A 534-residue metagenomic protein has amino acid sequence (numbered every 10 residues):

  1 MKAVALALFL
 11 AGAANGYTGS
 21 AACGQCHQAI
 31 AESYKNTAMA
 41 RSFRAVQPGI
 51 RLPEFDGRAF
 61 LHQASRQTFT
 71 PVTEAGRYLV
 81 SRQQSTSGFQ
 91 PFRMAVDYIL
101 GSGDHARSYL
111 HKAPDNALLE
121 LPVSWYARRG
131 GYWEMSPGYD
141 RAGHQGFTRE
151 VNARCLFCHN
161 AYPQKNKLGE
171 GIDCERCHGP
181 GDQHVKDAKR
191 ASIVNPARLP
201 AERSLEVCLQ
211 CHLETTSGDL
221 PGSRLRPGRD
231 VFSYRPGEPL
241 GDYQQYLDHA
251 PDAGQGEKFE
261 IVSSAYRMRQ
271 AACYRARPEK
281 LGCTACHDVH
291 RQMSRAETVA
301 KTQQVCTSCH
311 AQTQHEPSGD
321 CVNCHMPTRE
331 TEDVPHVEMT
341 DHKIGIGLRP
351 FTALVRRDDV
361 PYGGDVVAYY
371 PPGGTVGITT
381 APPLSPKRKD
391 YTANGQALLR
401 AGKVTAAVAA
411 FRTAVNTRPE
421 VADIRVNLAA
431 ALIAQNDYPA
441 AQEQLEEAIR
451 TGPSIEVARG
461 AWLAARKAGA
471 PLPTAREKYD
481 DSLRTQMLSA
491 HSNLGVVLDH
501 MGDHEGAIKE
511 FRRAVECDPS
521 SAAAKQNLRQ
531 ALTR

Functional and structural regions predicted by a protein language model:
A21, A29-S102, S108-A113, P122 (+2 more regions): Primarily the internal scaffold of c-type cytochrome electron-transfer domains, especially repeated/multiheme c-type
K387, V421, S454-I455, M487 (+1 more regions): Residue-level recognition of tetratricopeptide repeat
T392-Q396, D423-I433, R459-L463, L488-V496 (+1 more regions): Conserved alpha-helical positions within TPR/SEL1-like repeat arrays
R400, A434, K467-A468, H500 (+1 more regions): Register position in tetratricopeptide repeats
T417, T451, S482-T485, C517: Structural marker of alpha-solenoid helical repeat scaffolds
